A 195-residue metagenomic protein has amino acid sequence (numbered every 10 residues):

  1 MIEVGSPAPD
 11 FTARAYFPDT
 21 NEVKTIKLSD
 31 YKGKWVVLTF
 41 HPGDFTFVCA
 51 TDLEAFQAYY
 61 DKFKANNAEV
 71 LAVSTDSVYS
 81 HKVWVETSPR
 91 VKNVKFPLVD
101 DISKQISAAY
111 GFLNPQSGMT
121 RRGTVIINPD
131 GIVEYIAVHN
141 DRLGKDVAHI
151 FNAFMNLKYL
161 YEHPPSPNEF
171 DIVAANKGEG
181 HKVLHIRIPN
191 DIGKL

Functional and structural regions predicted by a protein language model:
M1-L195: Chalcogenol-based redox active-site neighborhoods
